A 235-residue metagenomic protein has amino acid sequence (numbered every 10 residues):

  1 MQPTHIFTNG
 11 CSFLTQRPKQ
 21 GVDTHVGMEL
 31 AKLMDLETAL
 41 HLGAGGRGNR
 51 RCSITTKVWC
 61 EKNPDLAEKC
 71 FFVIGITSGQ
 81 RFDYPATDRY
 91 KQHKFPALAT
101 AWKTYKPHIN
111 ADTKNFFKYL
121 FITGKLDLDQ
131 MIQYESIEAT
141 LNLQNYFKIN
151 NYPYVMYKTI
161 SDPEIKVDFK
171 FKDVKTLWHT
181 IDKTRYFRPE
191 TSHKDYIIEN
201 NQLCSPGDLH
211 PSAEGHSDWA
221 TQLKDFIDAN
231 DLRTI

Functional and structural regions predicted by a protein language model:
M1-T55, S217-D218: Serine-esterase "nucleophile elbow" of acetyl-processing enzymes
K57-I235: Alpha-helical cap/lid subdomain in secreted, periplasmic, or secretory-pathway luminal O-acyl-processing enzymes
